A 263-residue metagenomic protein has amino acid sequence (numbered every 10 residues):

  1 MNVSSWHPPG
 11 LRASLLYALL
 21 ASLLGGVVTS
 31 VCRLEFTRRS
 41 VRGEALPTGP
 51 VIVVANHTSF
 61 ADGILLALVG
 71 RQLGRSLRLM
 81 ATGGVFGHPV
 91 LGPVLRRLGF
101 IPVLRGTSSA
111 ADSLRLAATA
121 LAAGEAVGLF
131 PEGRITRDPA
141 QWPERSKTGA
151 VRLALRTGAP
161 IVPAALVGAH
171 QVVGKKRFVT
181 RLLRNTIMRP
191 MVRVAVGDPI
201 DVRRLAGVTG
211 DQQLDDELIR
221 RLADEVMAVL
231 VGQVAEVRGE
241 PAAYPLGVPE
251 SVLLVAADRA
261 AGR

Functional and structural regions predicted by a protein language model:
N2-R12, L16, A111-R263: Non-catalytic C-terminal accessory region of glycerolipid acyltransferases and related lyso-lipid remodeling enzymes
P9-E35, G87-L98, G174-R189: Alpha-helical membrane-targeting segments
A21, G25-H57: Helix-to-loop junction immediately C-terminal to a conserved catalytic motif
V27, R97-L104, G133-R137: Short, basic, glycine/proline-bearing loop/turn elements
L34-T37, S108-D112: Glycine-rich, highly charged phosphate/nucleotide-binding loops
R42, N56, A81-T82, F130-P131 (+1 more regions): A secondary-structure boundary/capping signal
E44, G83, L104, A165 (+1 more regions): Residues at the C-termini of beta-strands that transition into short coil/loop
P47-T107: Catalytic core of membrane glycerolipid acyltransferases/transacylases, capturing the structured, soluble-facing
